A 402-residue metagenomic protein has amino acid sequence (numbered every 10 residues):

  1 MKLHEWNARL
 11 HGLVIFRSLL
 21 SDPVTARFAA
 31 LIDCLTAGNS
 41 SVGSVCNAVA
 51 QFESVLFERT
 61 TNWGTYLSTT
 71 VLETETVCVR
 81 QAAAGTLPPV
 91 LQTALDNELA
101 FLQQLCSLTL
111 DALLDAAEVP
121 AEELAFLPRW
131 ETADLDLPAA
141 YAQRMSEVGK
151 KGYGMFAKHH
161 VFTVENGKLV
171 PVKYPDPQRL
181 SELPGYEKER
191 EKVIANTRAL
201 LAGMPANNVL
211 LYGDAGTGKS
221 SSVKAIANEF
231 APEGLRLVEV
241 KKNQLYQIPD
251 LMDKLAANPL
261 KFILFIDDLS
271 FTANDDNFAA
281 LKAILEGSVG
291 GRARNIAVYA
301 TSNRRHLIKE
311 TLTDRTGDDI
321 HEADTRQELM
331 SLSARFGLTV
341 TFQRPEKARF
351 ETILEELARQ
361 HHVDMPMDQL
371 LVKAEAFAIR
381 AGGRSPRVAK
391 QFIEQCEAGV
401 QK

Functional and structural regions predicted by a protein language model:
M1-P184: AAA+ P-loop ATPase mechanoenzymes
P175-N208: Pre-Walker A (pre-P-loop) alpha-helix and adjacent loop at the N terminus of AAA/AAA+ ATPase modules, a conserved
R190-I194, A231-F262, A273-A279: Short glycine-rich substrate-engagement loop in P-loop NTPases that contacts/grips substrate
N208-V238, L251-A256: Walker A/P-loop
V238, D318-M330, G337-E351: Conserved AAA+ ATPase "SRH/arginine-finger" region at the nucleotide-binding site
A256-A257, T272-D319, D324: Conserved catalytic/switch belt of AAA+ P-loop NTPases
D267-L269: Walker B catalytic acidic pair
Q343-K402: C-terminal alpha-helical "lid" subdomain
